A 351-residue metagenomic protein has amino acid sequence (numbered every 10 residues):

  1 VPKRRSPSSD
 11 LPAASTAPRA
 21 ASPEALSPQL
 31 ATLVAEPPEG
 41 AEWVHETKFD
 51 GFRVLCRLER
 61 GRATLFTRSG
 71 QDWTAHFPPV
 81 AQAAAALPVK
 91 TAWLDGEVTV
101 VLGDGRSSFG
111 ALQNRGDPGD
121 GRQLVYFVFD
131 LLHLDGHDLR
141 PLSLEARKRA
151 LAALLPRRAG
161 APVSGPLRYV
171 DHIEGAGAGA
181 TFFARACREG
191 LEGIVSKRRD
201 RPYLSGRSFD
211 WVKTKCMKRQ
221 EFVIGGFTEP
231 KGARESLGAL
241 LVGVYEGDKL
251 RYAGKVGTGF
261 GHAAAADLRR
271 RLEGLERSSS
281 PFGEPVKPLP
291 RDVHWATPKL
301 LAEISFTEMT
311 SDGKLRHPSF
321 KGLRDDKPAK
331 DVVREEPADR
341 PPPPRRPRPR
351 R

Functional and structural regions predicted by a protein language model:
V1-R351: Catalytic cores of nucleic-acid ligases and guanylyltransferases
